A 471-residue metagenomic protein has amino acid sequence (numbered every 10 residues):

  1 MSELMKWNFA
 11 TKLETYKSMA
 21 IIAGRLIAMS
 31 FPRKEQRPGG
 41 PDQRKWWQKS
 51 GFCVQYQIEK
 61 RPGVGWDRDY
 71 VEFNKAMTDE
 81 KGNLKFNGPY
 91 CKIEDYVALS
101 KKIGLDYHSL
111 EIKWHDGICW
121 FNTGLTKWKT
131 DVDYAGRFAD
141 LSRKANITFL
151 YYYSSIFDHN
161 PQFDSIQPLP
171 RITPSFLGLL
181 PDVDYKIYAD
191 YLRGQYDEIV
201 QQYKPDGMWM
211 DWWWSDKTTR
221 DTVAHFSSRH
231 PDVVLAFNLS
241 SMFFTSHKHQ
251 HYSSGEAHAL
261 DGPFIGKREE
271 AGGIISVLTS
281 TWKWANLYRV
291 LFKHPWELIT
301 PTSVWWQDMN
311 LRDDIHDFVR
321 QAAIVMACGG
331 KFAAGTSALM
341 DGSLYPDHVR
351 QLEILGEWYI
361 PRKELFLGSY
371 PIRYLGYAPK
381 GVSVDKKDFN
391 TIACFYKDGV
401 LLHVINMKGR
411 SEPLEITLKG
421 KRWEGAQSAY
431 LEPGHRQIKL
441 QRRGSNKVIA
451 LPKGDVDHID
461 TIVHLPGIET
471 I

Functional and structural regions predicted by a protein language model:
S2-I471: Mature catalytic domains of secreted/periplasmic carbohydrate-active enzymes
